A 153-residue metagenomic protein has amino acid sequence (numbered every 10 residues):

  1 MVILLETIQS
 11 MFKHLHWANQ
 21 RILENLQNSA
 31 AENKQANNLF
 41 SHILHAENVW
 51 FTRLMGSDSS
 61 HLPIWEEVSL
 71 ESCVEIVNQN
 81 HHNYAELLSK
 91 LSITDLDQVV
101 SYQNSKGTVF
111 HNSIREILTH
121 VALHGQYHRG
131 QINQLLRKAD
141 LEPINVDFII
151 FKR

Functional and structural regions predicted by a protein language model:
M1-L5: Basic/polar N-terminal segments that are highly enriched at the extreme N-terminus, encompassing both cleavable
Q9-E66, S105-R153: Short, contiguous alpha-helical
S59-Q98: Helix-adjacent hinge/juxtasegments
V100-Y102: Short acidic-hydrophobic surface loop/beta-edge motif
